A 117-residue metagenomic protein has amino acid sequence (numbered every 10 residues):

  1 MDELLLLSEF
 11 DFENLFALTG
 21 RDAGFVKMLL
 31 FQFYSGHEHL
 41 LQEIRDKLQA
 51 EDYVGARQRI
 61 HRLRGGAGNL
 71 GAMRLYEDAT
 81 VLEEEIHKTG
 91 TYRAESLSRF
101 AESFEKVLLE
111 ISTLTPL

Functional and structural regions predicted by a protein language model:
M1-L117: Two-component system phosphorelay core
